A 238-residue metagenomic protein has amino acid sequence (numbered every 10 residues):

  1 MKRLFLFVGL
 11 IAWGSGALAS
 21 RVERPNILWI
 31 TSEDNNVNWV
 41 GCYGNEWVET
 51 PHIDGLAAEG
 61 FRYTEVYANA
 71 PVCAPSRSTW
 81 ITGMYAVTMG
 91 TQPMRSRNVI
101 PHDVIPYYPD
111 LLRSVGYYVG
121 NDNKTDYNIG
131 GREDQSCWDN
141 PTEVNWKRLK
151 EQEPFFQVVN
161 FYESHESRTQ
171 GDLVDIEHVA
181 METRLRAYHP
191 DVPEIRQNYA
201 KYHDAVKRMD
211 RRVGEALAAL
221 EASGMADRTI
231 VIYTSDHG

Functional and structural regions predicted by a protein language model:
K2, L18-G238: Formylglycine-dependent sulfatase
L4-W13: Sec-dependent N-terminal signal peptides
